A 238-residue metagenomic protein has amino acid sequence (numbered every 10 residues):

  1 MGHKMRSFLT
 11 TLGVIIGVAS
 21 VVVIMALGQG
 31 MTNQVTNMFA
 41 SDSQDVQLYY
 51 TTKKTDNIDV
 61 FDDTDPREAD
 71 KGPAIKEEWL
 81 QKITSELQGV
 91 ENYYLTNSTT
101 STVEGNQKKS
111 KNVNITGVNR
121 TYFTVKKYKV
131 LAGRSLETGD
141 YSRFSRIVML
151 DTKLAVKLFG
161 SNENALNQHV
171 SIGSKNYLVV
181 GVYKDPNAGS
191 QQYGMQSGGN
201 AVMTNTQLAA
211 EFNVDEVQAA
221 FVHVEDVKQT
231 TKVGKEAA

Functional and structural regions predicted by a protein language model:
M1-V18: N-terminal Sec/SRP start-transfer signal
I15, I24, A219-F221: Short aromatic/hydrophobic contact patches that present stacked aromatics for nucleic-acid/ligand binding
A19-V23, L27: Hydrophobic alpha-helical membrane-associated segments
A26, G117, V224: Conserved residues at beta->alpha junctions
L27-Q29, G160: Short helix-capping/hinge motifs at transmembrane helix termini and TM-loop junctions
Q29-N114, A209-A210, K232: Hydrophobic, regular-secondary-structure patches
A74-E78, K82, E86-E104, K108-L158 (+1 more regions): Short beta-strand boundary microenvironments
T121-S135, R146-A237: Mid-to-C-terminal secondary-structure elements that act as membrane-proximal/extracytoplasmic interface segments
